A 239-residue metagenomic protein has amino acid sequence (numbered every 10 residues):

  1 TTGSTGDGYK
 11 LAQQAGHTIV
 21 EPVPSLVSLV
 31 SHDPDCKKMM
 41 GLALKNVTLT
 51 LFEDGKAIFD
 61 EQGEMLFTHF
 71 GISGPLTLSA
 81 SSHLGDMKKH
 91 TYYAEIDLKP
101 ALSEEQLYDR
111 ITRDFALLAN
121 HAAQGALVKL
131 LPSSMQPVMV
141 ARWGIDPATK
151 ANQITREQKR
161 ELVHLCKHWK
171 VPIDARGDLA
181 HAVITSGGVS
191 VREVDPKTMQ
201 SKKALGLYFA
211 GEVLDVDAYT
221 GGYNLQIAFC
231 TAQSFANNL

Functional and structural regions predicted by a protein language model:
T1-A15, D215-L239: A conserved FAD-binding loop/helix module that cradles the flavin
T1-S4, L11-Q13, E64-S73, L207-F209 (+1 more regions): Short hydrophobic core segments
G3-D7, P75, L102, Q106 (+9 more regions): Conserved active-site and cofactor/substrate-binding residues in soluble primary-metabolism enzymes
Y9, D86, Y93-E95, A123-K129 (+5 more regions): Domain-scale detector for complete catalytic domains at protein termini or as standalone homologs
H17-V23, S28-Q153: An anion/pyrophosphate-binding glycine-rich loop and adjacent beta-alpha core in soluble alpha-beta enzymes
S28, I72-P75, I184, L214-Q226: Glycine-rich phosphate/pyrophosphate-binding beta-alpha loops
S31-H32, T185, N237: Short Asp/Glu-rich motifs
P137-D217: A glycine-rich dinucleotide-binding beta-alpha-beta segment and adjacent secondary-structure elements that constitute
